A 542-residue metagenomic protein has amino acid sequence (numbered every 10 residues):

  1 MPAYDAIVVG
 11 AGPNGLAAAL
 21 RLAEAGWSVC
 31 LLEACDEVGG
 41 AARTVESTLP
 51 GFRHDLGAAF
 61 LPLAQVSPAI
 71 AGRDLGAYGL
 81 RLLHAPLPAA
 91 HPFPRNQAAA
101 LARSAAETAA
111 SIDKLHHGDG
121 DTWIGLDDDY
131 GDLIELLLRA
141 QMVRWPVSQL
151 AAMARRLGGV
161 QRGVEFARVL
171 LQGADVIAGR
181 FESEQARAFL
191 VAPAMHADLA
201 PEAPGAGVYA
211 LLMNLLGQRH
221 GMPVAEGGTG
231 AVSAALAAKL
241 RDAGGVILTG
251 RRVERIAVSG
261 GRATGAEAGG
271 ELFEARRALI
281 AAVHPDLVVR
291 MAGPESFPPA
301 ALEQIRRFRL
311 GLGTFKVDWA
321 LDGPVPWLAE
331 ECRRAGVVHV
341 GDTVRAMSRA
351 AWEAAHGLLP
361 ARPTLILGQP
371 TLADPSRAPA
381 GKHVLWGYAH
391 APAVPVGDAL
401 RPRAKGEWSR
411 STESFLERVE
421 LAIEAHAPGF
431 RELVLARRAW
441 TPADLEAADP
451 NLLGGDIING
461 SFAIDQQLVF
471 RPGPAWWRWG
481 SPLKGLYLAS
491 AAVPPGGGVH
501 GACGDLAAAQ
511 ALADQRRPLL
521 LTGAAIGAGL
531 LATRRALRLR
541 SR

Functional and structural regions predicted by a protein language model:
M1, A513-R542: Short amphipathic, positively biased membrane-proximal segments that drive organelle/inner-membrane targeting
P2-R139, N459, D465: N-terminal glycine-rich phosphate/pyrophosphate-binding loop and immediately adjacent elements
P94-G205: Rossmann-like flavin
S183, R187-A200, P360-G368, A425-P494: A glycine-rich dinucleotide-binding beta-alpha-beta segment and adjacent secondary-structure elements that constitute
M213-E267: Helical element adjacent to the flavin cofactor pocket in flavoenzyme catalytic cores
R252-P379, G480: Mid-domain catalytic core of redox enzymes that form a hydrophobic substrate pocket/lid adjacent to a catalytic redox
D322-A448: C-terminal segments that line or cap access tunnels to active or ligand-binding sites in enzymes and enzyme-associated
A491-L512: A conserved FAD-binding loop/helix module that cradles the flavin
